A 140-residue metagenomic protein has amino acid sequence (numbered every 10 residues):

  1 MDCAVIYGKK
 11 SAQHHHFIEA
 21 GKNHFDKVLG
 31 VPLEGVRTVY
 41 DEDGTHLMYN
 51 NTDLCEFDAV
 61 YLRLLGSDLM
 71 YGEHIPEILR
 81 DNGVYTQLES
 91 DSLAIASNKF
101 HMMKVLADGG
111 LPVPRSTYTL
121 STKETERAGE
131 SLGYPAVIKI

Functional and structural regions predicted by a protein language model:
M1-Q87: ATP-binding N-terminal substructure of ATP-dependent carboxylate-amine bond-forming enzymes
C3-G8, E19, L54-C55, R80-G83 (+2 more regions): Active-site nucleotide/adenylate-binding loops and adjacent lid/helix of ATP-dependent enzymes
